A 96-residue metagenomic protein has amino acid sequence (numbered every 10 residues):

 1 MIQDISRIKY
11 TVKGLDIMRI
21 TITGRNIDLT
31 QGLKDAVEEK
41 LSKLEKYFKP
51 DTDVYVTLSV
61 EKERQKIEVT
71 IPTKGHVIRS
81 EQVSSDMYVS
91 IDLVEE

Functional and structural regions predicted by a protein language model:
I2-E96: N-terminal, polar/charged subdomain of small-to-medium soluble alpha/beta proteins
